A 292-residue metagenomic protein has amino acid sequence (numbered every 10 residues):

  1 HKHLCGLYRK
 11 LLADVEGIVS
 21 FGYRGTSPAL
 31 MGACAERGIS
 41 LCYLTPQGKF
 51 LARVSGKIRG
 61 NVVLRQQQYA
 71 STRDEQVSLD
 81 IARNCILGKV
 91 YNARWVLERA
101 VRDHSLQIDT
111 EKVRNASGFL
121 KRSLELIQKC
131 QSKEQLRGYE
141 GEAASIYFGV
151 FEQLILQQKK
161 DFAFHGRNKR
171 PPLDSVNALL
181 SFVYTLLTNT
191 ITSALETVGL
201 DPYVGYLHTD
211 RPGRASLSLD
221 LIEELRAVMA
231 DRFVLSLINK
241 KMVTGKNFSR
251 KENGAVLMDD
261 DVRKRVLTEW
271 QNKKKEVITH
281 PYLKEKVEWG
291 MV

Functional and structural regions predicted by a protein language model:
H1-L11: N- or domain-start disorder-to-order transition segments that initiate the globular core
R9, V63-V292: Active-site helix-to-loop segments that bind/position phosphate- or nucleotide-bearing substrates and donors across
A13-I18: Structured surface patches comprising rigid loops and adjacent beta-strands/short helices at the edges of well-ordered
V19-F21, S181: A generic secondary-structure micro-motif detector that highlights 1-2 residue hydrophobic/ambivalent hotspots embedded
G22-W95: A surface-exposed, charged beta-strand/loop segment in the N-terminal or early-internal portion of soluble proteins
